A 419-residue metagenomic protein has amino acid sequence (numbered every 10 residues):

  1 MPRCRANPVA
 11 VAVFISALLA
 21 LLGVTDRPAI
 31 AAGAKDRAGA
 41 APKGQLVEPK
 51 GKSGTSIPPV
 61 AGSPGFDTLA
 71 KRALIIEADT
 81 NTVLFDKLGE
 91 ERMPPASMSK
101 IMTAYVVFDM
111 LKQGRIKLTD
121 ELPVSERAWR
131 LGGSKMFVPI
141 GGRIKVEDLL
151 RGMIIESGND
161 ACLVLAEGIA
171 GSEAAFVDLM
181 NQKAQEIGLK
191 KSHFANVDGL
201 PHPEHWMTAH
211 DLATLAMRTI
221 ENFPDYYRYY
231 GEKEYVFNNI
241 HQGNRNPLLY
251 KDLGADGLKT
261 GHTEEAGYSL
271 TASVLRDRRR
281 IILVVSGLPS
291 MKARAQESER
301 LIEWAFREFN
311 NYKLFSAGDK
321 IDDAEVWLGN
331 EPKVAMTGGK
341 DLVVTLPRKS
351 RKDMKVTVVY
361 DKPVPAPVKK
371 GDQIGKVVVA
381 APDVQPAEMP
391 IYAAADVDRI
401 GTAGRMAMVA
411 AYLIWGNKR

Functional and structural regions predicted by a protein language model:
M1-F14: Bacterial N-terminal signal peptides that target proteins for export
R3-R5, R27, R37: Basic polycationic patches enriched in arginine
A12-G23: Bacterial N-terminal signal peptides
T25-A31: Sec/Tat signal peptide C-region and signal peptidase I cleavage site
A31-H210, M217-E221, Y235-N238: Active-site-adjacent loops and short helices of periplasmic peptidoglycan-processing enzymes
L189-H193, P201-W206, H210-R419: Domain-terminus/edge residues, biased toward the C-terminal soluble/receptor-binding domains of extracytoplasmic
